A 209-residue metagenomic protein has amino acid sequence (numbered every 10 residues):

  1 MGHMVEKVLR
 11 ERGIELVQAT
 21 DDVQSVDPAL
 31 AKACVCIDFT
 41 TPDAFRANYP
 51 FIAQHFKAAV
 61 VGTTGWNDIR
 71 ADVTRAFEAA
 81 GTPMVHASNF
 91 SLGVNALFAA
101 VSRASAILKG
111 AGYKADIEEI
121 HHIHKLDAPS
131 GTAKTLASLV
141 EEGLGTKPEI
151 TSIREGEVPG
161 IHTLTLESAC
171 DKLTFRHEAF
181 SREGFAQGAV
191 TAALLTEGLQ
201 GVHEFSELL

Functional and structural regions predicted by a protein language model:
G2-L30, G110-L209: C-terminal substrate-binding/catalytic lobe of Rossmann-fold NAD(P)-dependent oxidoreductases
R10, A53, E78, K109: Anion (oxyanion) recognition and catalysis
L16, A59-V60, P83-M84: Hydrophobic beta-strand scaffold residues
Q18, I37-T40, V61-G62, S88 (+2 more regions): Small/polar loops that bind or transfer phosphate-bearing groups
A29-A47, K57-V61: Rossmann-like NAD(P)-binding element
D43-R46, P50, T63-A87, L92-A106: Rossmann-fold NAD(P)-binding glycine/threonine-rich loop
